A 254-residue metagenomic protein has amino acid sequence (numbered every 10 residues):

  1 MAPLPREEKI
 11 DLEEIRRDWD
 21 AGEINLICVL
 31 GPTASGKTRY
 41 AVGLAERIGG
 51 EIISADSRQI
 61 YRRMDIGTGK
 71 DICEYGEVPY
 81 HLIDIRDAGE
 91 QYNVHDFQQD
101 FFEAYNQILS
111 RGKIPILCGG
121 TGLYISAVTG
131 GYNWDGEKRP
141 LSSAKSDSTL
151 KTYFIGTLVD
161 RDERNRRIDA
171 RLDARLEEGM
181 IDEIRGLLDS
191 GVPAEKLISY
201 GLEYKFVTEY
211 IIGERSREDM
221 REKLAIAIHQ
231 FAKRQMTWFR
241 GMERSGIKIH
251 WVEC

Functional and structural regions predicted by a protein language model:
A2-G49, L150-C254: Catalytic core of IPPT-family isopentenyl/dimethylallyl transferases that prenylate adenosine-containing substrates
P3-D11, R16-I24, T38-I116, Y124-E137: N-terminal phosphate/diphosphate-binding loop that engages ATP/GTP or pyrophosphate donors across diverse enzyme folds
P32, T68-K70, G120-L123, Y132 (+2 more regions): Gly/Ser/Thr-rich helix-start
D56, I83, G120, G179 (+1 more regions): Residue-level signal for inorganic ion chemistry
R58, T121, L188: Residue-level "edge-of-site" marker
I72-E77, S143-S148, M242-R244: Short, conserved catalytic or adaptor-binding loops enriched in Gly and charged residues
N93, K113-L117, K196-S199, M220: Short, surface-exposed helix-loop/turn micro-motifs enriched in polar/charged residues
I108-D169, L176-E177: Phosphate/Mg2+-binding loops and adjacent switch elements in nucleotide/diphosphate-handling enzyme cores
